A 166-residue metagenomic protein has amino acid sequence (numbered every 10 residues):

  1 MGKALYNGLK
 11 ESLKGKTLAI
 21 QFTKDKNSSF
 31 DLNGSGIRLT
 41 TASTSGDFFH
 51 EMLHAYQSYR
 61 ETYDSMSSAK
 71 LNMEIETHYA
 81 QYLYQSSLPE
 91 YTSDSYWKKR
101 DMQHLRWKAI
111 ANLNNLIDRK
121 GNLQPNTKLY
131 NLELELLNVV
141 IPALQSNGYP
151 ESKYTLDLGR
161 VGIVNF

Functional and structural regions predicted by a protein language model:
M1-G15: A metal-dependent hydrolase signature that marks the N-terminal structural subdomain at the beginning of catalytic folds
N7, N72-E74, A80-F166: Active-site or metal-binding loop neighborhoods of secreted/extracellular toxin and effector enzymes
I20: Short proline/glycine- and basic residue-enriched helix-capping loop/turn segments at helix->loop/beta transitions
K26-N33: Short, exposed beta-strand/loop patches in secreted or surface proteins that constitute
N33-F48, S67-S68: Short pre-active-site segment immediately N-terminal to the catalytic Zn-binding motif
G46-R60, T77: Active-site recognition of the HExxH zinc-binding catalytic motif
T62-S65, E90: Surface-exposed, polar/charged faces of alpha-helical domains in mature secreted/periplasmic/lumenal proteins
D64-E76: Active-site metal-coordination segments of metallo-dependent hydrolases
